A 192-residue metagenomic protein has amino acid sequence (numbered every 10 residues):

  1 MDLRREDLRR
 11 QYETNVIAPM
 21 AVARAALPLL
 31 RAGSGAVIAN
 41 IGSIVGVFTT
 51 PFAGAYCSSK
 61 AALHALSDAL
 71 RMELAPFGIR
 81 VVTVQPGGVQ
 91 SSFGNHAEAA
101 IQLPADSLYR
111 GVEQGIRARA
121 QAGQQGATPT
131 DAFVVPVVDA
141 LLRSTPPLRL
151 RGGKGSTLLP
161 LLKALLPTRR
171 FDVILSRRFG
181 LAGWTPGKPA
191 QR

Functional and structural regions predicted by a protein language model:
M1, F48-G54: Active-site loop immediately N-terminal to the catalytic Tyr-X3-Lys motif of short-chain dehydrogenase/reductase
D2, E6-E13: Active-site Tyr-X3-Lys motif and surrounding loop/helix of classical short-chain dehydrogenase/reductase
A23, S59-A62: Active-site helix of classical SDR
A23-R24, D68: A short, exposed helix-loop element centered on a Lys and neighboring polar residues
S43: Residue(s) in the substrate-gating loop at a strand-loop-helix junction that position the organic substrate next
F48, A69-R80: Active-site-adjacent segment of SDR/Rossmann-fold oxidoreductases
P76-Q124: C-terminal beta-strand-loop-alpha-helix "lid" module of Rossmann-like NAD(P)-dependent dehydrogenases
